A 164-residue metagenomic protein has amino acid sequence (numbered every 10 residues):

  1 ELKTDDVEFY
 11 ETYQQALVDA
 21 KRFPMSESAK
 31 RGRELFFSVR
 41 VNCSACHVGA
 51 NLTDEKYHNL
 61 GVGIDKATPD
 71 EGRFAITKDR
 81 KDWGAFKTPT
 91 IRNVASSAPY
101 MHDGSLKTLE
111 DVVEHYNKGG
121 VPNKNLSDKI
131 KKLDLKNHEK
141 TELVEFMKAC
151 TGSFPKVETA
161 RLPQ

Functional and structural regions predicted by a protein language model:
E1-E11: Residue microenvironments linked to proteolytic maturation and disulfide-stabilized extracellular modules
E1-K3, G32-L35, F146: Generic low-polarity alpha-helical segments
V7, T151-E158: Short, charged low-complexity linker/loop segments at the C-terminal edge of domains
F9-K107, D111-N123, E158-Q164: Short glycine/threonine-rich turn/loop motifs
N93, S105-F154: Extracellular low-complexity, Gly/Ser/Thr-rich intrinsically disordered linkers and protease-sensitive activation/hinge
